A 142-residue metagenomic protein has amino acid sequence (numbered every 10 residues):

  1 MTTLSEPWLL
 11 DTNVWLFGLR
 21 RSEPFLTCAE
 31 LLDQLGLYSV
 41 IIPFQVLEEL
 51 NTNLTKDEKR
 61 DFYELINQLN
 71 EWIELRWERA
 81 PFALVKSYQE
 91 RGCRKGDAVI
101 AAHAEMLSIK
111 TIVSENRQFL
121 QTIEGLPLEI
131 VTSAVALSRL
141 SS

Functional and structural regions predicted by a protein language model:
M1-I42, L54-D61: Short, well-structured N-terminal submotif of metal-dependent ribonuclease cores
M1-S5, L107-V113, R117-S142: Acidic, PIN/NYN-like endoribonuclease modules and their adjacent C-terminal/linker elements
T3, I73-Q121: Active-site neighborhoods of divalent-metal-dependent phosphate/nucleic-acid chemistry enzymes
L10, F44, S114-N116: Short His-Asn-centered micro-motif
V14-W15, V46, V99-I100, Q118-F119 (+1 more regions): Alpha-helix capping/helix-boundary segments
F17-G18, N51, L120-T122: Short catalytic/ligand-binding loop motif for oxyanion handling, primarily in non-cytosolic enzymes, centered on
L26-L32, Y63-I66, I100-A101, L120: Short amphipathic alpha-helical segments and helix-helix/interface helices
V40-F44, E49-Y88, I100: Domain-scale selection of a single, long terminal region that carries the protein's primary operational module
